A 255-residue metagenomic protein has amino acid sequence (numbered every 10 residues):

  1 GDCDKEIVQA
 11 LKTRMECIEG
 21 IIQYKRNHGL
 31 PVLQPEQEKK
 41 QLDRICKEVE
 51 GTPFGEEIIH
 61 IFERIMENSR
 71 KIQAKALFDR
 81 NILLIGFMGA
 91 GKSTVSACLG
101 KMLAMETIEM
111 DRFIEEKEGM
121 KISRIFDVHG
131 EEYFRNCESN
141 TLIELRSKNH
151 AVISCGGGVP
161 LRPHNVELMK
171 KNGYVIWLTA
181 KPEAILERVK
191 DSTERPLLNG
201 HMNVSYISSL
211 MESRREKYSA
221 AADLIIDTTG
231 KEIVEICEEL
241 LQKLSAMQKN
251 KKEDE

Functional and structural regions predicted by a protein language model:
G1-D79: Domain-level signature for soluble enzymes in the chorismate/prephenate branch of the shikimate pathway
L84: Hydrophobic anchor at the beta1->P-loop junction of P-loop NTPases
F87: P-loop (Walker A) phosphate-binding loop of NTP-binding proteins
S93: Walker A/P-loop
C98, M102, S213-E255: NTP-dependent small-molecule kinase module
E109-V159, P163-E167, E194-R195: ATP-dependent small-molecule kinase phosphotransfer cores that center on conserved nucleotide phosphate-binding segments
G157-V159, K181-E183, K231: Short glycine-rich anion-binding loops that position phosphate/pyrophosphate groups of nucleotides and phosphorylated
N172-E216: A glycine- and Lys/Arg-enriched "phosphate-lid" helix/loop adjacent to the NTP-binding pocket of small-molecule kinases
